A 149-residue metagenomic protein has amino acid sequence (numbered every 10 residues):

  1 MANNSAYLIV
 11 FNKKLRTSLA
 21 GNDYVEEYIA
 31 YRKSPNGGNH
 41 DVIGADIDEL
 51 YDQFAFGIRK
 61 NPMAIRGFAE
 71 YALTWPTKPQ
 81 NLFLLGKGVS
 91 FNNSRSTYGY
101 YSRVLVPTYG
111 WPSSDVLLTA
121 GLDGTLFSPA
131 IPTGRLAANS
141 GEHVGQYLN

Functional and structural regions predicted by a protein language model:
M1-K13, S18-N22, A30-N36, Q53-N149: Structured catalytic cores of large enzymes
E27: Short Gly/charged-rich anion-binding patches and loops
G38-D52: A generic structural motif
